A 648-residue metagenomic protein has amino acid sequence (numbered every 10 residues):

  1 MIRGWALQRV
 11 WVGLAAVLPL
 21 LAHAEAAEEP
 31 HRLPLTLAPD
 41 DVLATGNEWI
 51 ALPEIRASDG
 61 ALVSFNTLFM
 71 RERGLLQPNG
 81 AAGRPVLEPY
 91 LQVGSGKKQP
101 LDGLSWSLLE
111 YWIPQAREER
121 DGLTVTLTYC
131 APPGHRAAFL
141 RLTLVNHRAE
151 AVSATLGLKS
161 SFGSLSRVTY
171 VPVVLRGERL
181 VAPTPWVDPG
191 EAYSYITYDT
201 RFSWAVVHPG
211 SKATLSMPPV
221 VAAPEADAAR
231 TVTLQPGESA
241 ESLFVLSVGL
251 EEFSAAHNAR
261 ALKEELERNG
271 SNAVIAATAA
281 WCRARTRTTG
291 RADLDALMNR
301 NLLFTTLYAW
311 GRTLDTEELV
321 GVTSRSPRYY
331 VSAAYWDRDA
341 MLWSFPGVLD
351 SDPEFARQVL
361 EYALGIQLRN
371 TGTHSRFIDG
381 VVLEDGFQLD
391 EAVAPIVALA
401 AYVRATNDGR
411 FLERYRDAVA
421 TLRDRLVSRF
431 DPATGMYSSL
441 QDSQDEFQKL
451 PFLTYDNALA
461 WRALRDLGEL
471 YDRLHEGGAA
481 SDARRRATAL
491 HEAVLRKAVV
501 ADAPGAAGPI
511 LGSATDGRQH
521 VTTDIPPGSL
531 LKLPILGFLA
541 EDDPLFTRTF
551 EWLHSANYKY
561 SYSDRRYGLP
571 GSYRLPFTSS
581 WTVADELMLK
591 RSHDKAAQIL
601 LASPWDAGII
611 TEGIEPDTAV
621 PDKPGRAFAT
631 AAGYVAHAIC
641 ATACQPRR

Functional and structural regions predicted by a protein language model:
E25-E88, I113: Beta-strand-rich N-terminal accessory domains
E25-L33, T124, C130-A333, R648: Acidic/polar, glycine-enriched structural segments that form the non-catalytic walls/loops of the carbohydrate-binding
A240, V331-P432, T454-N457, R626-P646: Aromatic-rich carbohydrate-recognition surfaces in CAZymes
A240-E241, V245-K263, Y329-Y330, S375 (+2 more regions): The feature captures the catalytic groove of carbohydrate-active enzymes
R283-G290, M341-E354, A394-F411, A458-G477 (+3 more regions): Well-ordered alpha-helical scaffold segments within catalytic/enzyme domains
N301-L314, S351-S375, Y415-G435, R485-A506 (+2 more regions): Long, well-ordered core segments of solenoidal/helical folds
A333-D337, D431-P432, L450-L459, R473-L474 (+1 more regions): Extended ligand-binding clefts on enzyme/binding-domain cores
I378, R565-G571, A597-A632: C-terminal catalytic domain of Rieske-type non-heme iron oxygenases
